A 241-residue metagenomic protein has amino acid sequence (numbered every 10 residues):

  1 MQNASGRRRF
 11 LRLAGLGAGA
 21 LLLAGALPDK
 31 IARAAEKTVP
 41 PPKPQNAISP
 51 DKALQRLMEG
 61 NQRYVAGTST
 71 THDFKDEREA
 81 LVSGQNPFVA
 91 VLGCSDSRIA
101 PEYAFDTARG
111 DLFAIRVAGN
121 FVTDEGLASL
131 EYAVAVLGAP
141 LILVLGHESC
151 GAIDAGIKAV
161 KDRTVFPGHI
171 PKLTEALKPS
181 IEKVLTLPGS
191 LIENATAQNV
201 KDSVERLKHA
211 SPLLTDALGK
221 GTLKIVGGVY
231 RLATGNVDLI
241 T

Functional and structural regions predicted by a protein language model:
M1-L21: N-terminal secretory signal peptides and thylakoid transit peptides that target proteins across membranes
L13, G60-N61, C94-D96, V117-A118 (+3 more regions): Fold-independent oxyanion-binding glycine-rich loops and adjacent beta-strand/coil segments at enzyme active sites
G25-A66, T70: C-terminal segment of N-terminal export signals and the immediately downstream linker at the start of the mature
P50, Y103-S190, T196, D202: Short HxH-centered metal-ligating active-site micro-motif
L57, V91, V144, G227 (+1 more regions): Divalent metal-coordination and catalytic microenvironments
T70-A128: Conserved beta-strand-loop surface patch within small alpha/beta domains used for substrate/adaptor or ligand engagement
V184-K224: Charged, glycine-interspersed solvent-exposed loop segments at helix/strand-loop junctions that cap or gate access
G219-L239: GST superfamily/GST-like fold recognition
